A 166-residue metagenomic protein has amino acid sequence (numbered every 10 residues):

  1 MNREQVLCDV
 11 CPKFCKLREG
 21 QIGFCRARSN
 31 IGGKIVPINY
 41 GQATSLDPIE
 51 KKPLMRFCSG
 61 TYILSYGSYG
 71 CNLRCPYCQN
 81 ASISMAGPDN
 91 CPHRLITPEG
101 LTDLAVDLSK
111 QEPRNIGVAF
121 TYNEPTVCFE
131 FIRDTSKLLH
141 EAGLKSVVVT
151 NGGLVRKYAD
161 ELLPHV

Functional and structural regions predicted by a protein language model:
M1, K13-S45: A broadly conserved sequence feature marking short terminus-proximal activation segments in nucleic acid-centric
M1, L7, R56-S59: Short Cys/His-rich Zn2+-coordinating modules
V6-A27, Y69-A81: Local cysteine-cluster metal-coordination motifs and their immediate loop/turn environment, predominantly Fe-S cluster
N30-P164: Conserved Radical SAM active-site core
